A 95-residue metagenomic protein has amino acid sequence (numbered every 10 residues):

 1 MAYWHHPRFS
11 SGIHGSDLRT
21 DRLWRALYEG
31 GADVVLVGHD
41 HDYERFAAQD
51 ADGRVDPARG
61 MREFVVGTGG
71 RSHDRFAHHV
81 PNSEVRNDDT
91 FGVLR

Functional and structural regions predicted by a protein language model:
M1-R95: Long, structured stretches of catalytic cores involved in phosphate-ester chemistry, encompassing
